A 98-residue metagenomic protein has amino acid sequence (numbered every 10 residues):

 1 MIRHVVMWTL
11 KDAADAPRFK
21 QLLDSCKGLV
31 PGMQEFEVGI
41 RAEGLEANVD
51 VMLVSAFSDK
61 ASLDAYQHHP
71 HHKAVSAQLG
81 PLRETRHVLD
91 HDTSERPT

Functional and structural regions predicted by a protein language model:
M1-V51, S58-H68, H91-T98: Short S/T/G/P-rich N-terminal loop/turn motif that feeds into the first structured element of a domain
Q67, S76-L79: Short, flexible helix/strand-to-coil boundary loops that buttress conserved ligand/catalytic motifs in alpha/beta
